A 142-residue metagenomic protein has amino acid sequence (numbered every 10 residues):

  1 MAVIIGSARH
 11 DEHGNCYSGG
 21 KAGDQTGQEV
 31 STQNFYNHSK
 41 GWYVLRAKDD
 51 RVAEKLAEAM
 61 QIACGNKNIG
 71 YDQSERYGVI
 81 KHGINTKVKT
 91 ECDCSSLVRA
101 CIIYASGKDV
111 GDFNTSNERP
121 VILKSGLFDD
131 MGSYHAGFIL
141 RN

Functional and structural regions predicted by a protein language model:
M1-D112: N-terminal capping segments
S96-N142: Activation targets extended, charge/polar-rich intrinsically disordered C-terminal tails
